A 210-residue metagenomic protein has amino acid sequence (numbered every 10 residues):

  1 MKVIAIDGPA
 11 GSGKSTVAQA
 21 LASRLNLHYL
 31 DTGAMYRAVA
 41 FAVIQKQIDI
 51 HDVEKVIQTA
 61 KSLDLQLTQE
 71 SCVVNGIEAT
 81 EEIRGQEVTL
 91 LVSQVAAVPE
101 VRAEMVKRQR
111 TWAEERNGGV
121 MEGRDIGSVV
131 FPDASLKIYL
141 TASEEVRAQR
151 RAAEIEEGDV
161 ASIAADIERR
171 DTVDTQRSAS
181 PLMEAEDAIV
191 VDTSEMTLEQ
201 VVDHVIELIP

Functional and structural regions predicted by a protein language model:
I6: Hydrophobic anchor at the beta1->P-loop junction of P-loop NTPases
P9: P-loop (Walker A) phosphate-binding loop of NTP-binding proteins
K14: Conserved lysine of the Walker
V17: Hydrophobic positions on the alpha1 helix immediately C-terminal to the Walker A/P-loop
S23-Q86: N-terminal phosphate/diphosphate-binding loop that engages ATP/GTP or pyrophosphate donors across diverse enzyme folds
G33, G76, M105, V120 (+1 more regions): Residue-level signal for inorganic ion chemistry
T80-E156: ATP-dependent NMP and nucleoside kinases share a basic, alpha-helical "lid"
Q109-N117, R124, S128-V129, D133 (+1 more regions): Small-molecule kinase domains that catalyze NTP-dependent phosphoryl transfer to phosphate-bearing small molecules
